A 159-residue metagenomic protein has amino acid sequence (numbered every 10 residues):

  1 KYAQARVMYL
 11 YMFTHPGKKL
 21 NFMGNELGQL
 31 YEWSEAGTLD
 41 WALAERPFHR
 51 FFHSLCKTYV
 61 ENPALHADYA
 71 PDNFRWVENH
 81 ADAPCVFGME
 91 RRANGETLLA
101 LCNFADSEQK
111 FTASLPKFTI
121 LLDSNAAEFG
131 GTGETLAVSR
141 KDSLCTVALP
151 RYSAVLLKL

Functional and structural regions predicted by a protein language model:
K1-Y2, R6, H15-N21, N25-L159: Carbohydrate-interacting/catalytic domains
